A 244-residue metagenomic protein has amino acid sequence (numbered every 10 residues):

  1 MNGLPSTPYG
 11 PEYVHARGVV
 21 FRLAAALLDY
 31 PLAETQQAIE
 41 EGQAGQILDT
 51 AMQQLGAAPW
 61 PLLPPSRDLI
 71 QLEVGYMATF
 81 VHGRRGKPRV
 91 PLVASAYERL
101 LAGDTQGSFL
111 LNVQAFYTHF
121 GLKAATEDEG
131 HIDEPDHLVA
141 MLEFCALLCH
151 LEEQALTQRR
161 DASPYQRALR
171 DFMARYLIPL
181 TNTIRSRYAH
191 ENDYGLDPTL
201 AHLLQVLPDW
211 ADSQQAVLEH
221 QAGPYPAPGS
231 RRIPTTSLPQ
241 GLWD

Functional and structural regions predicted by a protein language model:
M1-D244: Charged, alpha-helix-forming regions
